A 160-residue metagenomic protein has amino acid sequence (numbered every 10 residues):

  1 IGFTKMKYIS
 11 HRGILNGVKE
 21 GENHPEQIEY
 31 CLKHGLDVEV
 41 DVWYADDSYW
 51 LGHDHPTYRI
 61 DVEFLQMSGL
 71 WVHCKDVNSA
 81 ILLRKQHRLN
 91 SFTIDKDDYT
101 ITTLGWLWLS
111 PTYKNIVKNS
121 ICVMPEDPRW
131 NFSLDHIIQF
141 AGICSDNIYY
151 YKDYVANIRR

Functional and structural regions predicted by a protein language model:
G2-R160: Phosphate-group recognition and catalysis centered on beta-loop-alpha active-site segments
